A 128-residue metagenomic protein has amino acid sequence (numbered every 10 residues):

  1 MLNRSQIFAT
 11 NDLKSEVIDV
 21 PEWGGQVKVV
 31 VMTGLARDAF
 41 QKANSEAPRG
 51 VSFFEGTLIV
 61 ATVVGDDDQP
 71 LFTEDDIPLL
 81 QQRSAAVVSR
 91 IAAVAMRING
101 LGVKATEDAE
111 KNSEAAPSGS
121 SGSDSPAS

Functional and structural regions predicted by a protein language model:
M1-K14: Extended acidic low-complexity intrinsically disordered regions
K14-E22: Short acidic-hydrophobic surface loop/beta-edge motif
W23-S128: Short, surface-exposed, charged amphipathic helix/loop patches that serve as local interaction elements
